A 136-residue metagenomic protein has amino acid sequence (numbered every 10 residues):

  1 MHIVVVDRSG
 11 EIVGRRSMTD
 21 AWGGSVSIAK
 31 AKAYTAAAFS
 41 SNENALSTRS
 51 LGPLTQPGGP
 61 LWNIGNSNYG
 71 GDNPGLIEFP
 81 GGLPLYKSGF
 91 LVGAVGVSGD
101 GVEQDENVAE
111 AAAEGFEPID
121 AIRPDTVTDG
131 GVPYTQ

Functional and structural regions predicted by a protein language model:
M1-Q136: Flexible, solvent-exposed loop/hinge segments and secondary-structure transition points
